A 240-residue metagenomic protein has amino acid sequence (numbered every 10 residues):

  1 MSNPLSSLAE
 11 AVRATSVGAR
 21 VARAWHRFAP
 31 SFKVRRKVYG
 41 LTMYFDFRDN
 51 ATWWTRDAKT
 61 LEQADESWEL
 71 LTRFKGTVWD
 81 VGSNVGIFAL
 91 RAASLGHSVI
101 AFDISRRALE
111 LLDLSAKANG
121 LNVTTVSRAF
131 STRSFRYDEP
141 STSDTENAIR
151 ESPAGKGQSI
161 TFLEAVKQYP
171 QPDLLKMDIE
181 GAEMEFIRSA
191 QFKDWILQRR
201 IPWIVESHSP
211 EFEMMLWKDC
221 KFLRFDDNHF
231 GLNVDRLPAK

Functional and structural regions predicted by a protein language model:
M1-T124, A165-Y169, M214-D219, L223-K240: S-adenosyl-L-methionine
L5, A9, G18, E146-I149 (+4 more regions): Intrinsically disordered, low-complexity regions
D49, S83-V85, S105-R106, T132 (+2 more regions): Short, glycine/acidic-enriched loop or turn micro-motifs at the edges of active sites
T55-W79, N122-V126, R133-L197, P210-M215: Short internal loop-to-helix segment that lines adenine-nucleotide cofactor pockets
H97, L197-P202: A short helix->loop->beta-strand "cap" motif at the edges of active sites that frequently abuts
F130-S134, H229-G231: A short acidic, often aromatic-flanked loop/helix-cap motif at beta-alpha or helix-coil junctions that lines enzyme
I204-E206: A cross-family glycoside hydrolase active-site/sugar-binding cleft signature
